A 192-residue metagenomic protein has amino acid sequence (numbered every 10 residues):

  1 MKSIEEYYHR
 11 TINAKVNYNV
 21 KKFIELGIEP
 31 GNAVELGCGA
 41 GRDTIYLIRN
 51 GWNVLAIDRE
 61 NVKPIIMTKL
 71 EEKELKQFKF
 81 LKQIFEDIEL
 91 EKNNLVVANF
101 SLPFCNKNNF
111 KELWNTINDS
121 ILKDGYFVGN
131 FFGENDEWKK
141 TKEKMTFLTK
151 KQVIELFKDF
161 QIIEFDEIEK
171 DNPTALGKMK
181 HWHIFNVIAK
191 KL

Functional and structural regions predicted by a protein language model:
M1-P30, V34-E89, N108-E112, Y126-L192: Class I (Rossmann-like) S-adenosyl-L-methionine-dependent methyltransferase catalytic domain, capturing the SAM-binding
V97: A conserved beta-strand element that flanks and buttresses the S-adenosyl-L-methionine
F100-S101: Short catalytic micro-motifs in class I SAM-dependent methyltransferases
F104: ABC ATPase nucleotide-binding domain "signature" loop
K111-K123: A short glycine-rich, Lys/Arg-flanked "PGG" loop and its adjoining helix->strand segment in the class I
